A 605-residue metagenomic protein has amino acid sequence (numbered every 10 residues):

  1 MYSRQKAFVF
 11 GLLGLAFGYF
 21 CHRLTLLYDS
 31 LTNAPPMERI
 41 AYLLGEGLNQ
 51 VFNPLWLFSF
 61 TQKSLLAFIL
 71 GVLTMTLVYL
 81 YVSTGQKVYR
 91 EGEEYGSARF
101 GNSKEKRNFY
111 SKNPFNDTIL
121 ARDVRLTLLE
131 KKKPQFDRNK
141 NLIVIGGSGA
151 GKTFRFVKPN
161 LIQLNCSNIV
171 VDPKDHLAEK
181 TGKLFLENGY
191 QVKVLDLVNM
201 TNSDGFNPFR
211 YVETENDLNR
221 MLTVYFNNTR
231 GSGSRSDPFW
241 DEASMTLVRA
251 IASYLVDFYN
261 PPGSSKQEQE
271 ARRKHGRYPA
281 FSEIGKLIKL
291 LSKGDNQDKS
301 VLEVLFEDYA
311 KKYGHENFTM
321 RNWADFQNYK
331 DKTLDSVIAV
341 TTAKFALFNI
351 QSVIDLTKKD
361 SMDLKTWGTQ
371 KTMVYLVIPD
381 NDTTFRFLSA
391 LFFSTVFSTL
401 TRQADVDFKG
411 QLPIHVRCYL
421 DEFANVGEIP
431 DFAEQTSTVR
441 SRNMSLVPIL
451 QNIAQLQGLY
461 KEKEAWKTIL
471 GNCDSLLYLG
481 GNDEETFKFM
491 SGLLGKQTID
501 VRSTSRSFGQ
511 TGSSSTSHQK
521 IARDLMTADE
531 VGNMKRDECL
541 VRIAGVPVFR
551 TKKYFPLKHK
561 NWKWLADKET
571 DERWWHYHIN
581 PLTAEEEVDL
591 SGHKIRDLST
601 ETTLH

Functional and structural regions predicted by a protein language model:
M1-A150, F154-V157, T201, K496 (+1 more regions): Basic- and hydrophobic-enriched, low-structure N-terminal and domain-boundary segments that flank ATP-binding catalytic
L26, R138-M444, D529-K553, L557-H605: P-loop NTPase motor domains
P54-L55, L65-D117, E215-Y225, L290-G294 (+3 more regions): Short alpha-helical interface patches
Y79, F100-N108, R122-P134, F154-R155 (+7 more regions): A broad, low-specificity signal for short, low-complexity segments enriched in glycine/proline and polar/charged
Y81, V88, G92, S97 (+4 more regions): Compositionally biased, low-complexity repeat tracts
F109, F387, F423, E464 (+1 more regions): A short glycine-/small-residue-rich loop at the edge of a beta-strand within enzyme catalytic domains
D123-V124, L129-E130, F136, L142-V144 (+7 more regions): Mixed-charge, polar/low-complexity N-terminal
T436-L540: Conserved ATP-driven motor cores of ASCE-family P-loop NTPases powering translocation/secretion/packaging/pilus
